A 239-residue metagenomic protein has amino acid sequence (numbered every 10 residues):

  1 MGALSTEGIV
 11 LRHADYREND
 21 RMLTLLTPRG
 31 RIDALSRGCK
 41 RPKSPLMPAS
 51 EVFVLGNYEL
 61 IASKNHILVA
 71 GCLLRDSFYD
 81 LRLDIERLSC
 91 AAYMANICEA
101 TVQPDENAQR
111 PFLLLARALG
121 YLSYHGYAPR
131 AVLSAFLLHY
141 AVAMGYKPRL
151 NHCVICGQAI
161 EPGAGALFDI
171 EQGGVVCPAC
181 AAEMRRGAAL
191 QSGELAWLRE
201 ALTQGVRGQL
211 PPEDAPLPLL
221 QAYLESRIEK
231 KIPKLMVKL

Functional and structural regions predicted by a protein language model:
M1-L239: Non-catalytic alpha-helical scaffolds and adjoining flexible linkers that form interface surfaces for assembly
